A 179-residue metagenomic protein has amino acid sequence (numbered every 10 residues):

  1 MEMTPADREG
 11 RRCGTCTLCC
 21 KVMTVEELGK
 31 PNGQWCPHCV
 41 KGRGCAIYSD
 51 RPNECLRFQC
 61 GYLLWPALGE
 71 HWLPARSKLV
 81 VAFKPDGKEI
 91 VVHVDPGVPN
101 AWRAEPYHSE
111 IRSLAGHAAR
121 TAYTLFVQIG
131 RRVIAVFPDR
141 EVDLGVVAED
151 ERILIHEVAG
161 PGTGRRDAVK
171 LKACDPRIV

Functional and structural regions predicted by a protein language model:
M1-V179: Short loop/turn segments that flank or connect secondary-structure elements
